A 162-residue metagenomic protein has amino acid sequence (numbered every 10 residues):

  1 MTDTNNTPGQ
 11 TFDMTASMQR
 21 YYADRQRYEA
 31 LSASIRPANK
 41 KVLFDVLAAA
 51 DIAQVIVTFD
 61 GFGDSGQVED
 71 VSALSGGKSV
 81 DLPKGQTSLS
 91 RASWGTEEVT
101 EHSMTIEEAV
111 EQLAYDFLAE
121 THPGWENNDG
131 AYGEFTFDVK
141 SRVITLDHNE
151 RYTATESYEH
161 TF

Functional and structural regions predicted by a protein language model:
M1-A30, T145-N149: Short, charged, low-complexity amphipathic alpha-helix
A33, E111, Y152-A154: Extracellular/secreted glycoprotein ectodomains characterized by long, lumenal stretches of O-glycosylated
S34-A48, T121: Phosphate-interacting basic helix/loop segments used at nucleotide- and nucleic-acid interfaces
F44-A53, I106-A109, D138-I144: A short, structured loop/turn motif at beta-sheet edges
V55, V71, D147-N149: Generic beta-strand hydrophobic packing signal
T58, D64-A73: Charged, non-catalytic accessory extensions
L82-N128: Short, hydrophobic/π-rich interface segment
E126, A131-F162: Acidic, proline/glycine-rich low-complexity IDRs
